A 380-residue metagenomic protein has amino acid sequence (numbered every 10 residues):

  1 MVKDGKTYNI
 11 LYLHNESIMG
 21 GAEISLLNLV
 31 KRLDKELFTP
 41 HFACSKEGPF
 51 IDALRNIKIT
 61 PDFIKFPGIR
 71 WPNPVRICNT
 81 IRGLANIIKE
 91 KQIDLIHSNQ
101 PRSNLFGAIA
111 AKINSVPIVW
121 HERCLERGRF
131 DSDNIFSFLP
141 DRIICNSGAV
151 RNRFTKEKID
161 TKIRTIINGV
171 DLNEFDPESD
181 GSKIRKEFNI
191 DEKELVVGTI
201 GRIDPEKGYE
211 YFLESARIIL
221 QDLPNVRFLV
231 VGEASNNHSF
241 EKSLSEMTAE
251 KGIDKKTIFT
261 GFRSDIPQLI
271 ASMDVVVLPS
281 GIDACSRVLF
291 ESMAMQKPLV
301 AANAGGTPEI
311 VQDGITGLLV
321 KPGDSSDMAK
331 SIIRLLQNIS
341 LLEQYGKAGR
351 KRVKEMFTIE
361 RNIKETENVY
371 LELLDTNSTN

Functional and structural regions predicted by a protein language model:
E23-N28, L195, T199-Q221, K242 (+2 more regions): A conserved mid-protein helix/loop that constitutes part of the nucleotide-sugar donor-binding site
A43, P298-A301, V311: Short hydrophobic beta-strand element within catalytic cores of glycosyltransferases and related nucleotide-activated
S98-N104, E122: Short His-centered aromatic/hydrophobic patch
I118-G148, E157-K158: A conserved, positively charged/aromatic
D176-I190, S243-E246, I363-E365: A short helix/loop element that forms part of the nucleotide-sugar donor recognition site in Leloir-type
E241-G261: Nucleotide-activated donor-binding/catalytic signature segment of Leloir-type glycosyltransferases, i.e., the conserved
F262, G281: Aromatic "clamp/platform" in nucleotide-sugar-dependent glycosyltransferases that forms part of the donor/acceptor
D313-G314, L318-S325, R334-I339: Conserved acidic donor-binding segment of nucleotide-sugar-dependent glycosyltransferases
